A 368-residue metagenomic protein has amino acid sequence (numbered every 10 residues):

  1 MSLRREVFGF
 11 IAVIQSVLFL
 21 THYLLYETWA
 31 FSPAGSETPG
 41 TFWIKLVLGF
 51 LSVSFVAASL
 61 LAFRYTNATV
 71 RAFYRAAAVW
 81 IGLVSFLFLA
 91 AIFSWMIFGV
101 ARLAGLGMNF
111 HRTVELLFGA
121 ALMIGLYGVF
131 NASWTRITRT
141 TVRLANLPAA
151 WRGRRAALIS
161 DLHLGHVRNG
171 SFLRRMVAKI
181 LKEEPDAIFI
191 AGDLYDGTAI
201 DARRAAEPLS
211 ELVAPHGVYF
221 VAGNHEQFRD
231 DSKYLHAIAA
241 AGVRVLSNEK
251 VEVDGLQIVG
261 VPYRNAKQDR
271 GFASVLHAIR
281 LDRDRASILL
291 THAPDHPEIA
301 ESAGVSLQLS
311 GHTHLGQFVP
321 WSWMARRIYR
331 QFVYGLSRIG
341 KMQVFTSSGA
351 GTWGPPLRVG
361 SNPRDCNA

Functional and structural regions predicted by a protein language model:
M1-S133: Non-catalytic terminal accessory segments
A76-F88, T135, Y195, V261 (+2 more regions): Long, contiguous hydrophobic alpha-helical segments, chiefly transmembrane helices and signal peptides
G107-R152, A156-L158, L164-N169: Canonical alpha-helical transmembrane segment with a positive-inside/aromatic-interface signature
R143-A368: Soluble catalytic domains of enzymes that build or remodel membrane lipids, polysaccharides, and related
